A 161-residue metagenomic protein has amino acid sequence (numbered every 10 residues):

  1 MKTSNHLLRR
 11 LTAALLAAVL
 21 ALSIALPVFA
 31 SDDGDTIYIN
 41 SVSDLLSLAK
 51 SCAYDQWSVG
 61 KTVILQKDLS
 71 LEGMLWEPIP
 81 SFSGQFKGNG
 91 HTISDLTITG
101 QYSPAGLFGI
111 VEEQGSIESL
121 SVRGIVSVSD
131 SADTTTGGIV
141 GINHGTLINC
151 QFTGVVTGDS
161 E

Functional and structural regions predicted by a protein language model:
K2-L15: Bacterial N-terminal signal peptides that target proteins for export
S4, V19, A30-S31: A composition-driven signal for long, intrinsically disordered, charge-rich low-complexity tracts
A14-S23, P27: Bacterial N-terminal signal peptides
F29-E161: Surface-exposed repetitive/solenoidal architectures
